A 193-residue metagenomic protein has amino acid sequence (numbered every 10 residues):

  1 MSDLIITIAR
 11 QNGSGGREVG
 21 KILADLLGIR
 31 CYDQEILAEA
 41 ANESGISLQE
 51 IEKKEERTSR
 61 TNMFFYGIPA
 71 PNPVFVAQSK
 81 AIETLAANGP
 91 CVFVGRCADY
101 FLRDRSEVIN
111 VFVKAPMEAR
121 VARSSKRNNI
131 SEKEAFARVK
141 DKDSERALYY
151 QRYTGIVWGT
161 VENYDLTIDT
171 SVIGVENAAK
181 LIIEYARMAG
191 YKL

Functional and structural regions predicted by a protein language model:
S2-I6, G89: Pre-Walker A (Motif I) flank of P-loop NTPase domains
T7-K21: Glycine-rich phosphate-binding P-loop
R30-N42: Short beta-strand-centered segment that lines the nucleotide-binding/catalytic pocket of NTP-utilizing
A40-P90: ATP-dependent small-molecule kinase phosphotransfer cores that center on conserved nucleotide phosphate-binding segments
I51, S131-E176: Small-molecule kinase domains that catalyze NTP-dependent phosphoryl transfer to phosphate-bearing small molecules
S79, V175-I183: Short, amphipathic alpha-helical "lid/cap" segments that border enzyme active or binding sites
D104-R127, E132-D141: Conserved phosphate-donor/acceptor-positioning beta-strand/loop module used by diverse small-molecule
